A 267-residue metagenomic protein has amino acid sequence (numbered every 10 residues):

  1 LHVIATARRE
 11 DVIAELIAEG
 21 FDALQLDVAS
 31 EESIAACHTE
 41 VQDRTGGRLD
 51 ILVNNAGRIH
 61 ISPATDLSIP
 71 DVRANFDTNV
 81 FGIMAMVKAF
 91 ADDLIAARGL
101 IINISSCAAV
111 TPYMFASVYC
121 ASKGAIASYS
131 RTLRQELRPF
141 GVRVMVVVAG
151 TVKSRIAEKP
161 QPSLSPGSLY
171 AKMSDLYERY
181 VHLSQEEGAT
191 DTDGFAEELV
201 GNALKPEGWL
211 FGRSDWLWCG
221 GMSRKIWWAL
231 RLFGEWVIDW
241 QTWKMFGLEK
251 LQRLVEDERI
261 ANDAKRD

Functional and structural regions predicted by a protein language model:
A18-E32: Rossmann-fold cofactor-recognition segment
A23, L67, N75-F76: A hydrophobic alpha-helix adjacent to the NAD(P)-binding/active-site core of NAD(P)-dependent oxidoreductases, strongly
N55-H60: Conserved NAD(P)H cofactor-binding loop of Rossmann-fold oxidoreductase domains
P63-A64, D71-R73, R98: Substrate-binding pocket helix/loop in short-chain dehydrogenase/reductase
V87, S122-A125: Active-site helix of classical SDR
S106: Residue(s) in the substrate-gating loop at a strand-loop-helix junction that position the organic substrate next
R138-T190: C-terminal beta-strand-loop-alpha-helix "lid" module of Rossmann-like NAD(P)-dependent dehydrogenases
